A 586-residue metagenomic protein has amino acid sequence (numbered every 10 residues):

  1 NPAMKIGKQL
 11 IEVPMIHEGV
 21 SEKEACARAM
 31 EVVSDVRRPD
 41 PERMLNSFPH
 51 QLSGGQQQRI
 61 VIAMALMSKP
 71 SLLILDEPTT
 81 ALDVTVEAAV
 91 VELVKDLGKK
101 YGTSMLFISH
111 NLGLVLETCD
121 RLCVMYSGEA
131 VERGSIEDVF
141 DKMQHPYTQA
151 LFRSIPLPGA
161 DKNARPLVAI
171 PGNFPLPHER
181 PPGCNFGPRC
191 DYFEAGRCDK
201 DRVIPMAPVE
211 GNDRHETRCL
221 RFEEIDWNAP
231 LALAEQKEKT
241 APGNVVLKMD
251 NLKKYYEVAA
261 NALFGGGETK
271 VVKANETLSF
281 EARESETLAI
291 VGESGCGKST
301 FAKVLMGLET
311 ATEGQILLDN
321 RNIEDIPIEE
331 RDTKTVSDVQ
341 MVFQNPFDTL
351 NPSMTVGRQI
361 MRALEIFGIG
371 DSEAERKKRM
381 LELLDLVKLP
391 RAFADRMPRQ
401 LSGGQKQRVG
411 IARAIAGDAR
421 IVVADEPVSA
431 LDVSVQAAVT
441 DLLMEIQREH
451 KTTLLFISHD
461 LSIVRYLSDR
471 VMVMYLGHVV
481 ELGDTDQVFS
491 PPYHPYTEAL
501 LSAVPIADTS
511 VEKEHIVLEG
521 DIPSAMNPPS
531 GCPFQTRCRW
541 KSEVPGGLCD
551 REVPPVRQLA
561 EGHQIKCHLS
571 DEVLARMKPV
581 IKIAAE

Functional and structural regions predicted by a protein language model:
E24-R43, F152, A374-A392, L501-S502: Conserved ABC ATPase "signature" region
F48-L52, Q56, M397-L401, Q405: Conserved ABC ATPase signature
L82, V86-R165, P427, L431-K513: P-loop NTP-binding/switch modules centered on Walker-like glycine-rich loops
I136-V246, A259-L263, T485-E586: Charged, flexible cofactor/metal-binding loops and thiol motifs
L247, K273-N275, L443: Conserved structural motif at the start of ABC-family nucleotide-binding domains
M306: Helix-to-loop junction immediately C-terminal to a conserved catalytic motif
G314-D325, T335: Conserved ABC transporter NBD signature motif
